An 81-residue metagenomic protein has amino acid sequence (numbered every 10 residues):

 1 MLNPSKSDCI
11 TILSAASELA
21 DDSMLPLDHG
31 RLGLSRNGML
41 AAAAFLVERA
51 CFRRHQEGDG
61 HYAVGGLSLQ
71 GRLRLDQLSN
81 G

Functional and structural regions predicted by a protein language model:
M1, E57, G66-L69: Defense-system signaling and execution modules centered on TIR/cGAS-STING-like, death/scaffold domains and their
M1-L32, N80: Short amphipathic alpha-helical interface segments
N3, L32-R49, Y62: Short amphipathic alpha-helical interaction segments
K6-I10, L40, L69: Non-catalytic, well-ordered alpha-helical scaffold segments
L13, A20, L46-V47, L75: Generic helix-packing signal
C51-E57: Beta-hairpin "wing" of winged helix-turn-helix
A63-G81: Short, amphipathic alpha-helical interaction segments positioned at domain boundaries
